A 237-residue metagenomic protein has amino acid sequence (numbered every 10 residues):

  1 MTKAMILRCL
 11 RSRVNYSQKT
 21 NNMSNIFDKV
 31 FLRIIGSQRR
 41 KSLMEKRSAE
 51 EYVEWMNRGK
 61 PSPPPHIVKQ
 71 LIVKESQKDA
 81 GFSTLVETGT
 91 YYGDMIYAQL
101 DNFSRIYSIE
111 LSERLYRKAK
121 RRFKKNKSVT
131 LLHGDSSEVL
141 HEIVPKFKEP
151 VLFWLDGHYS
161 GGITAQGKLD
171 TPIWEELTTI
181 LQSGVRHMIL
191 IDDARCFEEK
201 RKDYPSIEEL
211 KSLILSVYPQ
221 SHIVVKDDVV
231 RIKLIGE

Functional and structural regions predicted by a protein language model:
A4-I6, L10, Y16-L152, H158-E237: A short alpha-helical cap/connector motif
